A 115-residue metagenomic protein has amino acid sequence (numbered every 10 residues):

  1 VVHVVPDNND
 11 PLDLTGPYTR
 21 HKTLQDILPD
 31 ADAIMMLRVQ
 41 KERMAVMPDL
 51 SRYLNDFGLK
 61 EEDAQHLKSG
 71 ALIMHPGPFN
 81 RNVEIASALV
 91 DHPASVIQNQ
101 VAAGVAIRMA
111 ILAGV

Functional and structural regions predicted by a protein language model:
V1-L37: Glycine-rich phosphate/diphosphate-binding loop of Rossmann-like nucleotide-binding domains
D13-T15, V46-M47, M109: Short, well-ordered secondary-structure micro-motifs
P17, P48-L50, S87-V90: Short, glycine/charged-enriched secondary-structure capping and boundary segments
H21, F57-G58, F79, V105: Electropositive phosphate-/nucleotide-binding environments in soluble metabolic enzymes
T23-I27, N55-L67: A short, acidic, amphipathic alpha-helical segment used as a generic capping/interface helix at domain edges
L37-V39, P76-G77: Glycine-rich, N-terminal phosphate-binding loop of Rossmann-like dinucleotide-binding domains
R38-G58: Glycine/threonine-rich flexible loop motifs
G70-A71, P76-V115: Adenosine-phosphate binding glycine-rich loop
